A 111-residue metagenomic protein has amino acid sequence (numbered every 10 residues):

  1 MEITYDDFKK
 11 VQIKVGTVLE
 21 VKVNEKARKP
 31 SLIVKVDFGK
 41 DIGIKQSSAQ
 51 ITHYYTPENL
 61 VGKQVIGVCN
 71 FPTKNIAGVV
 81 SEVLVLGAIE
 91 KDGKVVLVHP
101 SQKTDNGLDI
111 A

Functional and structural regions predicted by a protein language model:
M1-A111: Phosphate-backbone binding interfaces of nucleic-acid-interacting proteins
